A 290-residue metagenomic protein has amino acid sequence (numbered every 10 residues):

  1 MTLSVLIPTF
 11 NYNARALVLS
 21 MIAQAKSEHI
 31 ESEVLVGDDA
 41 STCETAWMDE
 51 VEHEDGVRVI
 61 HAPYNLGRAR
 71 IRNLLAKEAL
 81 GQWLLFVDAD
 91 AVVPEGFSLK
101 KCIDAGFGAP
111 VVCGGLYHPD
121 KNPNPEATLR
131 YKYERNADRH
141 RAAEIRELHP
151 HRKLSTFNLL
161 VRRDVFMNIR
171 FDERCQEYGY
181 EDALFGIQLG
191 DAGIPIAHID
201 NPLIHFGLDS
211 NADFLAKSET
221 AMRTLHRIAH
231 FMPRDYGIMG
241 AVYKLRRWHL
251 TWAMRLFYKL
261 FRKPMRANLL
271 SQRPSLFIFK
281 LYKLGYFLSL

Functional and structural regions predicted by a protein language model:
M1-A23: N-proximal low-complexity "stem/linker" segments adjacent to membrane-targeting elements
M21-H61: Acidic donor-binding segment of Leloir-type glycosyltransferases
A62-A79: Glycine-rich, basic loop-to-helix element that forms the pyrophosphate-binding segment of sugar-nucleotide handling
L84: Short aromatic/hydrophobic "clamp" motif used to bind/position activated sugar donors
V92-T128: Conserved donor NDP-sugar-binding/catalytic core segment of glycosyltransferases
Y131-H151: Short, flexible, basic/aromatic active-site loop/helix in glycosyltransferases
E177-F185: Acidic donor-binding loop at a coil-to-helix junction in glycosyltransferase catalytic cores that engages
T220-R223, G237-L290: Non-catalytic, C-terminal membrane-associated alpha-helical segments of glycosyltransferases
